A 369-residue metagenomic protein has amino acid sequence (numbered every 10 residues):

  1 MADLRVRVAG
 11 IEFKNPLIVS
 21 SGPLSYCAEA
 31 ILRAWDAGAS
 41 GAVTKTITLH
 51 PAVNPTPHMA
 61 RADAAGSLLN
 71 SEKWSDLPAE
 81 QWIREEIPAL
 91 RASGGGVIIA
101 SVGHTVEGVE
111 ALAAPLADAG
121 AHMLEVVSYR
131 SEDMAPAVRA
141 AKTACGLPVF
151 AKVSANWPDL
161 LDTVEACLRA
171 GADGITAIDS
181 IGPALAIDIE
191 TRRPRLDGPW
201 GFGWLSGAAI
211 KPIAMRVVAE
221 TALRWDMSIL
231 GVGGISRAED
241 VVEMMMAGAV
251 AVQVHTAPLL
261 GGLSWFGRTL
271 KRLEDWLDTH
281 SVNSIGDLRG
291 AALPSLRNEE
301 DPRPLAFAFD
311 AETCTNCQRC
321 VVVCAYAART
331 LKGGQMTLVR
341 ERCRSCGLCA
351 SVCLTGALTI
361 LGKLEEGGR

Functional and structural regions predicted by a protein language model:
A2-R7, A28-A92: Glycine-rich, positively charged N-terminal anion/phosphate-binding segment
A28-E29, A52-P57, A79-A89, V106-G108 (+6 more regions): Active-site-adjacent beta->alpha loops and helix N-cap segments on the catalytic face of soluble alpha/beta enzymes
A28-R33, E110-D118, W157-A170, V218-W225 (+1 more regions): Catalytic cores of alpha/beta
T44-H50, L124-R130, T176-A184, G234-R268 (+1 more regions): Glycine-rich phosphate-binding active-site loops on the catalytic face of alpha/beta enzymes
A52-G66, A186-G203, M245, A257-V282: C-terminal helical cap(s) of enzyme catalytic domains, especially alpha/beta-barrels
M59, A65-E132: Active-site beta->alpha loop and helix N-cap motifs at the rims of alpha/beta catalytic domains
S67-E72, L77, V126-E132, A166-M227 (+1 more regions): Glycine/Thr-rich beta-alpha phosphate-binding loop at enzyme active sites
R319-T337, L348-E365: Iron-sulfur cluster-binding cysteine motifs and their immediate structural context in ferredoxin-like electron-transfer
